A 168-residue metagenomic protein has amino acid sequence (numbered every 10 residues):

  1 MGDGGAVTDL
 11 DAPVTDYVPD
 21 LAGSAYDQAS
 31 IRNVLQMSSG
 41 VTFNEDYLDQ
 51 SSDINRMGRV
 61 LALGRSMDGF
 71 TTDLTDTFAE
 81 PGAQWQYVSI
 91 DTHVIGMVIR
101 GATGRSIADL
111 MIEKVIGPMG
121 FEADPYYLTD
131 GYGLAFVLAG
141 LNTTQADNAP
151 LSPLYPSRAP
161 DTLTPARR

Functional and structural regions predicted by a protein language model:
M1-L10, V34, I95-I99, N148-Y155: Active-site SXXK
G4-T42, D73-D76, A102-L138, T143: Active-site helix/loop module of the DD-peptidase/beta-lactamase fold, centered on the serine-lysine SxxK catalytic
V7, N44-E45, R158-L163: Substrate-binding/catalytic groove segments of enzymes that remodel or degrade extracellular structural polymers
L21, V41-T42, T92, G133-A135 (+3 more regions): Solvent-exposed loop/turn segments at secondary-structure junctions within structured extracellular/periplasmic domains
Q28-I31, Y87-T92, Q145-A149: Short alpha-helical patches at coil-to-helix transitions and adjacent helical residues in well-structured domains
N44-T129: A small/polar active-site loop signature that marks catalytic segments
D46, D53, L138-A159: Long, charge-rich low-complexity segments
R105, L134, P156-R168: Catalytic loop of the DD-peptidase/beta-lactamase superfamily, centered on the K-T-G motif and neighboring
